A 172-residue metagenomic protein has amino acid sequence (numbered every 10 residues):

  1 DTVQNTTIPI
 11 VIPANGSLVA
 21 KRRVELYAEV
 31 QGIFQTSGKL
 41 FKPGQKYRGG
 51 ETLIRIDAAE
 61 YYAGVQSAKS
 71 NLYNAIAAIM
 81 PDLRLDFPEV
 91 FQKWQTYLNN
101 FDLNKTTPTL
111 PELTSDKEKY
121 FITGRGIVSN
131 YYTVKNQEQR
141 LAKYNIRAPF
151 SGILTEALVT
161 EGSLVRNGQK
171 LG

Functional and structural regions predicted by a protein language model:
D1-T6, V19, Q31, Q35-T36 (+1 more regions): Periplasmic scaffold and linker elements that assemble and bridge Gram-negative envelope complexes
T6-P9, R23: Terminal hydrophobic membrane-targeting helix
G16: Active-site-adjacent helical/loop segments in soluble small-molecule enzymes
A28: Conserved phosphate/oxyanion-binding catalytic-loop motifs
